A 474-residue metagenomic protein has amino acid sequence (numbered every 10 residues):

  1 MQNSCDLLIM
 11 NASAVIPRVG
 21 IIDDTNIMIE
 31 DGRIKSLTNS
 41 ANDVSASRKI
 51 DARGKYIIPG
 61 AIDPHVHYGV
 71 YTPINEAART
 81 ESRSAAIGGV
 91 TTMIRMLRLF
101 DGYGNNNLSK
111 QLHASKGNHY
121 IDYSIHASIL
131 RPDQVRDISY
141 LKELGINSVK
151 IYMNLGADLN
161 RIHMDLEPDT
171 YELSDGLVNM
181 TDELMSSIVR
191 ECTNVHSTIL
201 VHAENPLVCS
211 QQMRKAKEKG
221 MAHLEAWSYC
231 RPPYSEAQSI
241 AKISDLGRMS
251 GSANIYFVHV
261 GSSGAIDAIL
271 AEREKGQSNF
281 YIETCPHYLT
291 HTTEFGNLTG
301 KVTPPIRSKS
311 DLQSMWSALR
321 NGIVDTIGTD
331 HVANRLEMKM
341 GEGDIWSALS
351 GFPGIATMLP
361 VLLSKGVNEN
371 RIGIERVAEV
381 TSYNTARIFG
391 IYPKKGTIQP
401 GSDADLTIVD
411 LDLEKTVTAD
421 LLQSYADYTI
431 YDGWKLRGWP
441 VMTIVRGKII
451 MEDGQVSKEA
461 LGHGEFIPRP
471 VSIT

Functional and structural regions predicted by a protein language model:
M1-V44: N-terminal metal-binding scaffold of metallo-dependent hydrolase/deaminase domains
S40-I57: Active-site metal-binding motif and surrounding structural segment of the metallo-beta-lactamase
A52-N118: Metal-associated gating/positioning segment near the N- to mid-region
H67-E76, T91-N105, I125-D137, N154-L155 (+4 more regions): Divalent metal-binding segments
A114-I129: A glycine-rich helix N-cap at a beta->alpha junction
D133-I151, A157-I327: Histidine/acidic residue-rich metal-binding segments in metalloenzymes
A222-S252, R320-N321, D325-I327, V332-L413: His/Asp/Glu-enriched, well-ordered alpha-helical/loop segment that forms or immediately abuts the divalent-metal
M340, D344-I345, P400-F466: C-terminal cap of metal-dependent C-N hydrolases
